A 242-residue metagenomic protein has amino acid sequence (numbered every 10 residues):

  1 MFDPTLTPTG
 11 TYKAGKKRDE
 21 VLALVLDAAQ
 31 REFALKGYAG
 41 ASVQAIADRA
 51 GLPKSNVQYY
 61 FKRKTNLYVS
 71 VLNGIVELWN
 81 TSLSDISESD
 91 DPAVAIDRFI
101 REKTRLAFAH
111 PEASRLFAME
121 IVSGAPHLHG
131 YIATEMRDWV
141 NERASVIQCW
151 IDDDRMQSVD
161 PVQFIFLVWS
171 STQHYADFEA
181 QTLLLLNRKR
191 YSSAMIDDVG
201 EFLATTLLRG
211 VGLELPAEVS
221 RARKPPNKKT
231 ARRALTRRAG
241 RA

Functional and structural regions predicted by a protein language model:
M1-T9, R105, A109, R137 (+2 more regions): C-terminal peripheral helix-coil segments that are non-catalytic and often amphipathic
V21-A29, I46, V71-I75, W79 (+1 more regions): Generic hydrophobic, amphipathic alpha-helix propensity
L24, E32-N66, S70: Helix-turn-helix
V25-F33, K103, L207: Short hydrophobic clusters on alpha-helical segments that form packing/core surfaces in small helical domains
L35-A39, H110, D153: Short coil/turn segments at alpha/beta junctions that flank glycine-rich nucleotide-binding fingerprints
V69-R98, V146-C149: Amphipathic alpha-helical linker/stalk segments
S84-R115, P161-V168, D197, A217 (+2 more regions): Hydrophobic alpha-helical connector segments
A109-A133, F178-L186: Amphipathic alpha-helical segments used for helix-helix packing
